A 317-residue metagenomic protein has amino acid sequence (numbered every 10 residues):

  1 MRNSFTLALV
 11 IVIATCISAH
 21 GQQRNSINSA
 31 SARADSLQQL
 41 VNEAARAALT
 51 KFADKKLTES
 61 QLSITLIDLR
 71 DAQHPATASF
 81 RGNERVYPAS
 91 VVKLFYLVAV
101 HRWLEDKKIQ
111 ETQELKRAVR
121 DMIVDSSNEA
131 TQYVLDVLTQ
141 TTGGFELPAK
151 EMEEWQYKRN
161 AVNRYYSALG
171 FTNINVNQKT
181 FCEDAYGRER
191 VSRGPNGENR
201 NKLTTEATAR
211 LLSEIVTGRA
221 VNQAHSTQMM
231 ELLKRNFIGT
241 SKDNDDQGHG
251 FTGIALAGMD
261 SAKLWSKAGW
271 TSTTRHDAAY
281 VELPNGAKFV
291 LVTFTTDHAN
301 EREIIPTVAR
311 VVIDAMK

Functional and structural regions predicted by a protein language model:
R2-F5, I11-R81, L104-I109, M152 (+3 more regions): N-terminal leader/targeting segments and the immediately adjacent pre-domain N-terminus
Q23-A48, K56-T58, R159, R200 (+2 more regions): Structured C-terminal helix/loop/strand segments within mature extracytoplasmic catalytic/sensor domains
S29-A47, E59, E114-R193, N201-E206: Active-site-adjacent helix/loop patches that line small-molecule binding or acyl-intermediate pockets
L57-L62, P75, R81-N83, Y87-V91 (+7 more regions): Extracytoplasmic
I67-R70, I123-S126, V134-L138, Q178-T180 (+2 more regions): Active-site-proximal beta-strand/loop segments in catalytic clefts of secreted hydrolases
Y87-I109, M122, L291: Active-site SXXK
V98-D106, D136, R210-T217, D314: Short glycine/serine- and small hydrophobic-enriched flexible loop segments
R102-R120, T131, N222-S226: Short, well-structured active-site flanking segments
